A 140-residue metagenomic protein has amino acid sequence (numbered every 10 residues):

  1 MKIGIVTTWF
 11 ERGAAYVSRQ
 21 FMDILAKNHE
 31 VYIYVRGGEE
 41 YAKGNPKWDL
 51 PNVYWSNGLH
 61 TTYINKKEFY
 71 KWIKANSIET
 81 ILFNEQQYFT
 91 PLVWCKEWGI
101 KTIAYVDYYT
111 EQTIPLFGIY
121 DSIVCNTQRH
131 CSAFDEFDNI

Functional and structural regions predicted by a protein language model:
M1-I3: Extreme N-terminal starter segment of soluble prokaryotic enzymes
V6-R19: A short, glycine/small-residue-rich beta-strand->loop->alpha-helix junction that serves as a flexible
Q20-H29: A short, Lys/Arg-enriched amphipathic alpha-helix followed by its capping loop at the start of a domain
V31-E40: A short beta-strand-loop structural module common to alpha/beta enzyme folds
E39-W72: Conserved nucleotide-sugar phosphate-binding/catalytic loop shared by glycosyltransferases and other
I73, S77-I81: Proline-aspartate-enriched helix->loop->beta-strand connector
F83-Y88, V106: Short His-centered aromatic/hydrophobic patch
Q112-I114, G118-I140: A short, active-site helix/loop in glycosyltransferases that binds the activated sugar's phosphate group
